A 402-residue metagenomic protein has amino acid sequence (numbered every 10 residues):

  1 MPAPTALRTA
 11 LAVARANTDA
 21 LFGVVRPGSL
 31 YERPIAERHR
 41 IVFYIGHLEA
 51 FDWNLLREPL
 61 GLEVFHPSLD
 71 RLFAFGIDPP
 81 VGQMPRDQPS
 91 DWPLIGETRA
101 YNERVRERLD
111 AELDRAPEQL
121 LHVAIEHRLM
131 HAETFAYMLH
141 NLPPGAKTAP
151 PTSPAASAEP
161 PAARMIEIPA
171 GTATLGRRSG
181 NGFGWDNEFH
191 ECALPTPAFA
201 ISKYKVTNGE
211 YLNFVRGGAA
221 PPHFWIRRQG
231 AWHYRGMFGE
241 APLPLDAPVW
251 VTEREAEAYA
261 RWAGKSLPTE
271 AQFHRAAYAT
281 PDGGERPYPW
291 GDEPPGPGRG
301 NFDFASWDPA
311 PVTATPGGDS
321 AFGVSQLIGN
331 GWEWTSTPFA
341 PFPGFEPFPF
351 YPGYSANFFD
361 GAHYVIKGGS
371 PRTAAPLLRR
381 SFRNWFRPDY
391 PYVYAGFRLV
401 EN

Functional and structural regions predicted by a protein language model:
M1-H39, F43-F51, E58, L62-R108 (+9 more regions): Disulfide-stabilized, aromatic/cysteine-rich ligand-recognition loop
A124, R128-M130, T134, M138-A156 (+4 more regions): Functional-site microenvironments in short loops/helix caps that host divalent-cation chemistry
F214-G217: Core segments of cupin and vicinal oxygen chelate
